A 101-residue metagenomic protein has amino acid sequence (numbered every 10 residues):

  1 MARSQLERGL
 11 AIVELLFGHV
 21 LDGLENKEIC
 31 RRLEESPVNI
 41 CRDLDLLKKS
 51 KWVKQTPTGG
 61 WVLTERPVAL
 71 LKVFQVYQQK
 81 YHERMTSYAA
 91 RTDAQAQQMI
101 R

Functional and structural regions predicted by a protein language model:
S4-V68: N-terminal helix-turn-helix
A69-V73: Short, charged/polar, Gly/Pro-enriched secondary-structure boundary elements
V76-R101: Amphipathic alpha-helical dimerization/coiled-coil segments that flank or bridge DNA-binding/regulatory modules
